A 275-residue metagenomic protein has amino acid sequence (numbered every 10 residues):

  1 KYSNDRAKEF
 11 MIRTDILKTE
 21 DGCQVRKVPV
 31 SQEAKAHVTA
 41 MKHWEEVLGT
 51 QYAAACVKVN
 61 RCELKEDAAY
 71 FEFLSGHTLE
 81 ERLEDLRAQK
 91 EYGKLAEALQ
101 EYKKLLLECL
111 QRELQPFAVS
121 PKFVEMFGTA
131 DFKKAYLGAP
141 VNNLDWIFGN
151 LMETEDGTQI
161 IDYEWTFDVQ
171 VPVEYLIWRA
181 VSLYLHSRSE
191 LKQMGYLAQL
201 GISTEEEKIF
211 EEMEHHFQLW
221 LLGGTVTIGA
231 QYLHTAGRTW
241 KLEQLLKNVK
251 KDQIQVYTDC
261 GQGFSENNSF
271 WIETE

Functional and structural regions predicted by a protein language model:
K1-N4: Juxta-kinase regulatory segment immediately upstream of eukaryotic protein kinase catalytic domains
E9-G49, R82-L83: ATP-binding glycine-rich loop module of kinase domains
C23-Q24, A69, T158-Q159: Hydrophobic residues embedded in beta-strands of well-ordered beta-sheets
W44-A54, E84-D145, G149: Conserved kinase catalytic-core helix
V59-D67: Short beta-strand micro-motifs within the conserved protein kinase catalytic domain, predominantly in the N-lobe
A69-T78: Short pocket-lining segment of the protein kinase catalytic domain that shapes the ATP-binding cleft
F123, V169-G263: Helical subdomain adjoining the active site within ATP-dependent kinase catalytic cores
F123-E190: Catalytic activation segment of kinase domains across protein kinase-like and atypical kinase folds
